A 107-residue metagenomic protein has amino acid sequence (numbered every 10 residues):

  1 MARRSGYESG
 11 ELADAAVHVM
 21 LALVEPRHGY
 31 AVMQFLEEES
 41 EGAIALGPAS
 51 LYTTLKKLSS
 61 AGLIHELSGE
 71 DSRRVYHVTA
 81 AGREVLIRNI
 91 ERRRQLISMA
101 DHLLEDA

Functional and structural regions predicted by a protein language model:
M1-E11, R93-L96: Intrinsically disordered, low-complexity serine/threonine- and proline-rich regulatory segments
G6-S50, E70: N-terminal helix-turn-helix DNA-binding core of bacterial DNA-binding proteins
L51-L58: Basic amphipathic alpha-helical segments that dock to polyanions
S59-E70, H77: Beta-hairpin "wing" of winged helix-turn-helix
D71-I90: Basic, amphipathic "hinge/linker" alpha-helix immediately C-terminal to the N-terminal HTH DNA-binding motif
I87-A107: Amphipathic alpha-helical dimerization/coiled-coil segments that flank or bridge DNA-binding/regulatory modules
